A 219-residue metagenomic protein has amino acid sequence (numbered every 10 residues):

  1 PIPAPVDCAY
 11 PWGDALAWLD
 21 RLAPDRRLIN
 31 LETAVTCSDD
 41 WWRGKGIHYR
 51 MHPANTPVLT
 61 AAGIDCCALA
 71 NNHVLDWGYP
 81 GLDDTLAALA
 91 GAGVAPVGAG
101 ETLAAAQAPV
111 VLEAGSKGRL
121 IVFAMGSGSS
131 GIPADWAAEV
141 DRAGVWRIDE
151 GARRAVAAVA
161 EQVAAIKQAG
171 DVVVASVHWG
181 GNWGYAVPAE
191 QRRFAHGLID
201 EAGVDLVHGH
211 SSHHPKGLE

Functional and structural regions predicted by a protein language model:
P1-E219: Acidic, metal/ion-coordinating pockets
